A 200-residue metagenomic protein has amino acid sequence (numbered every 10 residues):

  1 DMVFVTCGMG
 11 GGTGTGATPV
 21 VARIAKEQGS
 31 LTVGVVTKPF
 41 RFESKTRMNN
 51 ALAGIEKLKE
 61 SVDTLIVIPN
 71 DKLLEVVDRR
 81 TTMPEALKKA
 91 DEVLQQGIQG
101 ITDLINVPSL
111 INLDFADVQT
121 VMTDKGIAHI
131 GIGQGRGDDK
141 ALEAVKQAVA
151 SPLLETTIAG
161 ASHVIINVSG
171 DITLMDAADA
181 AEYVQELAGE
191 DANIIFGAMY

Functional and structural regions predicted by a protein language model:
D1-Y200: Tubulin/FtsZ superfamily GTPase core signature
